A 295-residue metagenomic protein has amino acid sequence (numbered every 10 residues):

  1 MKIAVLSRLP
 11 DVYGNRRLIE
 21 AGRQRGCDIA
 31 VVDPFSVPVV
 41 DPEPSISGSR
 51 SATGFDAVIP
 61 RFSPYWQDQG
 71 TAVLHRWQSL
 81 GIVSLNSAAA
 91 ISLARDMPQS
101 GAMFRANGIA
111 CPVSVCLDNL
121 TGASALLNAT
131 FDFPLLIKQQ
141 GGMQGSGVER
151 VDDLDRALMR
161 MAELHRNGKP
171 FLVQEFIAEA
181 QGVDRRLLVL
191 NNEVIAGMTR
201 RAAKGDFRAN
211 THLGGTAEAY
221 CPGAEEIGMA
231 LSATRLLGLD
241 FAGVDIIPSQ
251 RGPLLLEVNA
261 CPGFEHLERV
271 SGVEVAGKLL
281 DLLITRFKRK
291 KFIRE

Functional and structural regions predicted by a protein language model:
M1-R8, R17-E20, G48-T53, W77-G81 (+3 more regions): Active-site nucleotide/adenylate-binding loops and adjacent lid/helix of ATP-dependent enzymes
S7, C27-V40: A short beta-strand-loop structural module common to alpha/beta enzyme folds
G14-I29: A short, Lys/Arg-enriched amphipathic alpha-helix followed by its capping loop at the start of a domain
P34-Q78, L85-A94: N-terminal glycine-rich "phosphate-gripper" loop used for MgATP/nucleotide binding and carboxylate activation
P64, N259-S271: Glycine-rich phosphate/pyrophosphate-binding beta-alpha loops
L135, L188, I195-A196, A242 (+1 more regions): Protein kinase-like catalytic core scaffold
S146-L237: Phosphate-binding site of ATP-dependent enzymes
P170, F207-L255, G277-E295: A long amphipathic alpha-helix within ATP-dependent nucleotide-binding catalytic cores
